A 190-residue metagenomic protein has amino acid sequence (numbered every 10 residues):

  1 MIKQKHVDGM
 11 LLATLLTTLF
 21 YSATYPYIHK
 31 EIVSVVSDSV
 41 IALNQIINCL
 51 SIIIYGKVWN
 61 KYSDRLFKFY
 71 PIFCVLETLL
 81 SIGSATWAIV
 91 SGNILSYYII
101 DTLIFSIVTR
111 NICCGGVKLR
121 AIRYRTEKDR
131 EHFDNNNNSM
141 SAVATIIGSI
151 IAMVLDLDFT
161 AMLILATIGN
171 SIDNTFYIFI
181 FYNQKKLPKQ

Functional and structural regions predicted by a protein language model:
I2-I52: Helix-loop boundary and gating motifs at the non-cytosolic
L15, I94-I112: Hydrophobic core of transmembrane alpha-helices in multi-pass small-molecule transporters, especially MFS/SLC-type
Y55-K68: Helix-to-loop junctions at the C-terminal end of transmembrane segments in multipass secondary transporters
K61, I146-L163: Transmembrane alpha-helix termini and helix-breaking/packing motifs in multi-pass membrane transporters
V75-G92: C-terminal ends and interior cores of transmembrane alpha-helices in multi-pass membrane transporters/permeases
N111-R125: Intracellular juxtamembrane helix-capping segments at the cytosolic ends of symmetry-related transmembrane helices
D134-I150: Glycine-rich segments within core transmembrane alpha-helices of 12-TM secondary carriers
M162-I178: Symmetry-related core transmembrane helices of the 12-TM Major Facilitator Superfamily/SLC fold
